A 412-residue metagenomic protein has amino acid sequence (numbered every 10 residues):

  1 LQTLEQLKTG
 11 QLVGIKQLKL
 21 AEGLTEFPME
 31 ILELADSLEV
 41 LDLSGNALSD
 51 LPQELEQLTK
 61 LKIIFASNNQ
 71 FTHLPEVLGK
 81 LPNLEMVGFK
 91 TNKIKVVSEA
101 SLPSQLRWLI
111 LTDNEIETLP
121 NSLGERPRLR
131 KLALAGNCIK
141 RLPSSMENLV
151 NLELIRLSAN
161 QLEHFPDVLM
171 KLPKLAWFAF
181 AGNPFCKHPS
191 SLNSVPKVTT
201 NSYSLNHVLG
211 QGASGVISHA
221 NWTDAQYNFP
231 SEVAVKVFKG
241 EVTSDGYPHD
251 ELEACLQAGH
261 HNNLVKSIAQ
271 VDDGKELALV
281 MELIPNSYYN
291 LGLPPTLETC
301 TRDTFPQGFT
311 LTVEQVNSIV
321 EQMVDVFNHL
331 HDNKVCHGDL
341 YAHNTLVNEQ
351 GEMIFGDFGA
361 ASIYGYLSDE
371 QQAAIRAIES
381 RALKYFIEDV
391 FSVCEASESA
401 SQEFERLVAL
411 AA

Functional and structural regions predicted by a protein language model:
L1-Q53, Q57-E76, K80-T112, T118-N121 (+3 more regions): The feature captures the LRR N-terminal capping module
G215-A254: ATP-binding glycine-rich loop module of kinase domains
E253-N262: Structural motif at the C-terminus of the N-lobe alphaC helix and the adjacent alphaC-beta4 loop of the Hanks-type
K266-L277: Short beta-strand micro-motifs within the conserved protein kinase catalytic domain, predominantly in the N-lobe
I319-V320: Activation segment signature within eukaryotic-like protein kinase domains
F327, H331-V347: Catalytic-loop of the protein kinase fold
N344-G356: Conserved protein kinase catalytic/activation segment
I354, G359-A411: C-lobe/activation-segment region of protein kinase-like
